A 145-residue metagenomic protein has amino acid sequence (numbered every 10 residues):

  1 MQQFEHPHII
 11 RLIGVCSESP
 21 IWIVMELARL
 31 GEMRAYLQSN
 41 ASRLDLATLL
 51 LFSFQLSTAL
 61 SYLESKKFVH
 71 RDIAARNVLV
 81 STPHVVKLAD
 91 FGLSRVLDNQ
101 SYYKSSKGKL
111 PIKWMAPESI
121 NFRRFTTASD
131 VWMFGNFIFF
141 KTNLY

Functional and structural regions predicted by a protein language model:
M1-Y145: Intracellular eukaryotic protein kinase-like catalytic domain
